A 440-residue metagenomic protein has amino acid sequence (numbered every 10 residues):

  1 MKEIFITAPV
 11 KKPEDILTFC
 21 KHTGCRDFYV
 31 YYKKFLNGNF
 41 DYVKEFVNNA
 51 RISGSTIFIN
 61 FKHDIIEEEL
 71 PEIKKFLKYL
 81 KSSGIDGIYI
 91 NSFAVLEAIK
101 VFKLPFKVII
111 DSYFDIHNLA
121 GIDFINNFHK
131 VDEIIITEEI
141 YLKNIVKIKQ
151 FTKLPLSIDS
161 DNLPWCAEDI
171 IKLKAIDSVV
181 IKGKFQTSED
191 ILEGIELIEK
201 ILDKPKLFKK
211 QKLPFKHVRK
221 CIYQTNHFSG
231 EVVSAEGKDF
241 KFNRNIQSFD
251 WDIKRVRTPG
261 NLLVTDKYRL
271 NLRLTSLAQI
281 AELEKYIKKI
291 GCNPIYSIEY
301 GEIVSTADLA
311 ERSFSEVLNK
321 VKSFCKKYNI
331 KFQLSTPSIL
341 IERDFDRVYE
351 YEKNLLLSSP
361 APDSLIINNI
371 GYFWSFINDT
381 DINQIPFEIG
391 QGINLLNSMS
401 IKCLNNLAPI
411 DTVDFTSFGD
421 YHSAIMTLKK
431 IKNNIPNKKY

Functional and structural regions predicted by a protein language model:
M1-K81, Y89-A94, V101-I109, D123-Q391 (+1 more regions): Surface-exposed amphipathic alpha-helical tracts and adjacent flexible/coil segments at the periphery of soluble enzymes
I85: C-terminal active-site rim and adjoining tail of enzyme catalytic domains
F114-L119, L396: Gly/Gly-Pro- and Ser/Thr-rich, intrinsically disordered tail segments characteristic of DNA damage-repair and tolerance
